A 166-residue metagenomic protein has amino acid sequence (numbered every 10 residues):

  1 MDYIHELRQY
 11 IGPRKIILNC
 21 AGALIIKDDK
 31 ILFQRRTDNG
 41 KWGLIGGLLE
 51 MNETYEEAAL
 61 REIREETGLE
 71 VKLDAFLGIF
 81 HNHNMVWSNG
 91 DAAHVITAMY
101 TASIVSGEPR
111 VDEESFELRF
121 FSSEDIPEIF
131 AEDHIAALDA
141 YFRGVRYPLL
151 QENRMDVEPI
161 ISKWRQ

Functional and structural regions predicted by a protein language model:
M1-G22, I161: Acidic, metal-coordinating catalytic segment for phosphate/diphosphate chemistry, firing primarily on the Nudix
L18, I26, T37-N39, L44 (+2 more regions): Short connector loops at helix/strand junctions that flank enzyme active sites, especially segments positioning acidic
L18-C20, D28, S115: A structure-centric signal for secondary-structure junctions around beta-strands
G22-L24, K30-I31, M99-T101, R119: Residues embedded in well-ordered beta-strands
I26-E65, P159-I160: Conserved Nudix-box catalytic region and its N-terminal flanking loop in Nudix hydrolases and closely related
G40-K41, E113-Q166: Nudix hydrolase/Nudix homology domain
L49-K72, N82-A137: Unchanged
L77-G78: Local beta-strand/beta-hairpin segments that build beta-sheet-rich folds
